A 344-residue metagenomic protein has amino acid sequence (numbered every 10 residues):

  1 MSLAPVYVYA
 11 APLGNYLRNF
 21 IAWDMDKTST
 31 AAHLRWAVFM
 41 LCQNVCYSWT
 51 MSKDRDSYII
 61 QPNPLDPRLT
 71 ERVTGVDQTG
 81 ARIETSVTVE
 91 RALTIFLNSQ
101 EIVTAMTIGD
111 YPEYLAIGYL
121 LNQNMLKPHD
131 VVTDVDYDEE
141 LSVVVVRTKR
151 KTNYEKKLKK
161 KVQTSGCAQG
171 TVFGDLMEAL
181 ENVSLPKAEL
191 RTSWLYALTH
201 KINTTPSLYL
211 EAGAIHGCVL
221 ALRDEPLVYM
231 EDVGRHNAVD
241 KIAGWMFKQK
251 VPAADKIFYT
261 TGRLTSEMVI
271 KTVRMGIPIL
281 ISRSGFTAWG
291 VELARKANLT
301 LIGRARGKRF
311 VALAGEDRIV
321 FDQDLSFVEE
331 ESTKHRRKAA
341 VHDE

Functional and structural regions predicted by a protein language model:
M1-L13: Extreme N-terminal basic, low-complexity initiation segments that serve as generic localization/processing leaders
L3, Y16-F20, L34, Q43: Short hydrophobic targeting helices and cationic amphipathic motifs that mediate membrane/organellar targeting
V8-A10, L34, V45: Short hydrophobic alpha-helical segments enriched in small aliphatic residues
S52-L222, L227-Y229: Intrinsically disordered, low-complexity regions enriched in acidic/Ser/Thr/Pro/Gln residues
R235-L325: Feature captures the catalytic cores and cofactor-binding loops of soluble hydro-lyases/lyases that act on carboxylate
